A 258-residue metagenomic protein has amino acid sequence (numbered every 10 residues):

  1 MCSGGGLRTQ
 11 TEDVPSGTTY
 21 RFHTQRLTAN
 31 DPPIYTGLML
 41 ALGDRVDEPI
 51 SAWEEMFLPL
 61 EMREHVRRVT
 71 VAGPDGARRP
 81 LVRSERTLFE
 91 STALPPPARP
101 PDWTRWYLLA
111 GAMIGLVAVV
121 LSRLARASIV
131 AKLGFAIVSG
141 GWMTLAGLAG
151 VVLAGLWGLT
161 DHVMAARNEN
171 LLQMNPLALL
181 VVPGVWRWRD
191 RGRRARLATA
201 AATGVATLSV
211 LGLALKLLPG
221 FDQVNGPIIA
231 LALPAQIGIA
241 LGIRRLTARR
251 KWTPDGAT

Functional and structural regions predicted by a protein language model:
M1, G6, L38, I129-I137 (+1 more regions): Polar low-complexity intrinsically disordered regions
M1-L94: Soluble extramembrane regions of membrane proteins in the secretory/endomembrane system
D13, D31, D44-D47, D75 (+5 more regions): Acidic-enriched, low-complexity/disordered segments with a strong bias for Aspartate over Glutamate
E55-R83, P96-M113, P176-V185, A235-G242: A broadly tuned "polar low-complexity/structure-edge" signature
A72-V163, N170: Core alpha-helical transmembrane segments of integral membrane proteins
L121-A125, T144-T258: Generic detector of multi-pass transmembrane helix bundles and their immediately adjacent loops in polytopic membrane
